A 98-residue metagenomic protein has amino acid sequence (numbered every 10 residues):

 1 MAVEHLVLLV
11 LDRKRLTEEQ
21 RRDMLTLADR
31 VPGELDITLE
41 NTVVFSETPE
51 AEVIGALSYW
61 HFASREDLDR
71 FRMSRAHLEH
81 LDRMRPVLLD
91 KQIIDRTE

Functional and structural regions predicted by a protein language model:
M1-G55, A63-M73, R96-E98: Short S/T/G/P-rich N-terminal loop/turn motif that feeds into the first structured element of a domain
R65-V87, K91: C-terminal structural segments of small proteins and small subunits
